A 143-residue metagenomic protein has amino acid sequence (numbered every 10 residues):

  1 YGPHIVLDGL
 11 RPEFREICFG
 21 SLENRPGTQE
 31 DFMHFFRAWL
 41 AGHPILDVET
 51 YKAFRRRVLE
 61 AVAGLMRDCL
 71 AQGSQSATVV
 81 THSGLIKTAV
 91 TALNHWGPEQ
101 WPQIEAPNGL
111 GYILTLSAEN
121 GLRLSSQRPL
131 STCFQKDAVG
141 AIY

Functional and structural regions predicted by a protein language model:
Y1, A89-V90: Hydrophobic packing residues within well-ordered alpha-helices of enzyme cores
Y1-E60: Phosphate-handling substructures
V6-L10, E16-T28, R67-Q75, T91-Y143: Acidic, low-complexity terminal tails and accessory targeting/binding regions of phosphate-metabolizing enzymes
K52, K87, Q135-K136: Context-gated lysine
E60-D68: A generic secondary-structure signal
A63, K87-T88: Alpha-helical elements of the RecA-like P-loop NTPase motor core of helicases
G73-G84: Generic beta-sheet signal
G84-I86, W96: Short Gly/Pro-enriched loop/turn and capping motifs at secondary-structure junctions
